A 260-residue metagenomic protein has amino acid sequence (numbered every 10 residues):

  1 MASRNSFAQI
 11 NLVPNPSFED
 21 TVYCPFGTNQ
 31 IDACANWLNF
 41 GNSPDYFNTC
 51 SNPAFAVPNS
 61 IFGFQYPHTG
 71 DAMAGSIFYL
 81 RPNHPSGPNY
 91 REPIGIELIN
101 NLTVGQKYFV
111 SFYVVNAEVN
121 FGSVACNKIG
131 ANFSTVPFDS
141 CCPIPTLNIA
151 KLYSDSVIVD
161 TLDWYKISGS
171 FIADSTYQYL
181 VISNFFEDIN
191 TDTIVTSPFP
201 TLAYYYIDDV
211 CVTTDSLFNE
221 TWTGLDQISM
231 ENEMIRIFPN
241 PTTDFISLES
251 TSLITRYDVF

Functional and structural regions predicted by a protein language model:
R4-A8: Sec/Tat signal peptide C-region and signal peptidase I cleavage site
Q9-V104, Y113-A117, S123-I129, C141-W222: Aromatic (Trp/Tyr/Phe) and Gly/Pro-enriched flexible surface segments
V104-Q106, T255: A glycine-anchored, Pro-Gly-centered beta-turn/N-cap motif
I129-A131, Y257: Short beta-strand elements bearing conserved aromatic residues within extracellular beta-rich modules
Q227-F260: C-terminal outer-membrane/trafficking sorting elements
